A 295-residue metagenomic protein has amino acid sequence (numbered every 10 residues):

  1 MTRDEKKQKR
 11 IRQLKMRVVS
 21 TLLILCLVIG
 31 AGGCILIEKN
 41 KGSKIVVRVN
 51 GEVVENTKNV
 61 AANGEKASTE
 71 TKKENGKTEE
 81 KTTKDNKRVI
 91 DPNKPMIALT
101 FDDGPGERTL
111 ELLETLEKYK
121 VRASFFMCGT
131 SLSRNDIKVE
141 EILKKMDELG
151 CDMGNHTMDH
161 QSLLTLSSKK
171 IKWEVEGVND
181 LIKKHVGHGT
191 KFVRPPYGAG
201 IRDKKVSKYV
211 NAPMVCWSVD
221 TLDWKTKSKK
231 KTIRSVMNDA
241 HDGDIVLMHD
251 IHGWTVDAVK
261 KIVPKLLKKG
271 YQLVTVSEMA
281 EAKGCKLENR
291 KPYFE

Functional and structural regions predicted by a protein language model:
M1-K15: N-terminal Lys/Arg-rich, disordered targeting/topogenic segments
R3-K6, I90-D91, D103, K184 (+1 more regions): Membrane-interface segments of envelope glycosyltransferases acting on lipid-linked substrates or membrane lipids
V19-G33: Hydrophobic membrane-insertion alpha-helices, especially the h-region of bacterial N-terminal signal peptides
A31-G51: Sec-dependent signal peptide cleavage junction
V46-E65: Short extracytoplasmic/periplasmic juxtamembrane "stem" segments immediately C-terminal to an N-terminal membrane anchor
G51-E55, G76-S162, K170-L181, H188-G189 (+1 more regions): Active-site beta->alpha N-cap acidic-glycine motif
N59-T83: Ser/Thr/Gly/Pro-rich low-complexity, disordered linker/stalk segments of secreted and cell-surface proteins
E111, E148, M158-Q272, S277-F294: Catalytic domains of cell-wall/extracellular-matrix polysaccharide-remodeling enzymes, centered on de-N-acetylation
